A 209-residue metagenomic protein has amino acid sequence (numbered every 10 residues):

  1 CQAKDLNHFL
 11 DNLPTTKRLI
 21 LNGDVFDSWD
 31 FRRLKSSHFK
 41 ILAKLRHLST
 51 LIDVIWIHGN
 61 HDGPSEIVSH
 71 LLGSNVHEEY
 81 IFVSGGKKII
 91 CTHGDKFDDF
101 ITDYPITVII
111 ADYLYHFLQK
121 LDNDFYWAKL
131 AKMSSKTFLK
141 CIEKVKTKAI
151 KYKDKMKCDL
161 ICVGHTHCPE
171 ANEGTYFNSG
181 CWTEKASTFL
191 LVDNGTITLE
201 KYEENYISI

Functional and structural regions predicted by a protein language model:
C1, F26-D30, H58-I67, F97-F100 (+2 more regions): Active-site environment of divalent metal-dependent phosphoester hydrolases
C1-K40: N-terminal active-site segment of His-dependent metallophosphoesterases
L13-P14, R46-T50, S84: Short, conserved loop/helix-junction motifs that constitute active-site signature segments in enzyme catalytic cores
T16, K157-C158: Short, high-confidence coil segments that cap the C-terminus of an alpha-helix and link into the following beta-strand
L19-D24, V54-N60, C91-T92, L160-H165 (+1 more regions): Active-site neighborhood of phospho(di)ester-bond hydrolases with catalytic His/Asp-centered motifs
V25-K44, G63-H77, I101-T102, N172-G174: Metal-dependent catalytic neighborhoods of phosphoester/phosphodiester hydrolases
L51-M156: Conserved catalytic scaffold of divalent metal-dependent phosphoesterases
F82-G85, E173-I209: Binuclear metal-dependent phosphoesterase catalytic core
